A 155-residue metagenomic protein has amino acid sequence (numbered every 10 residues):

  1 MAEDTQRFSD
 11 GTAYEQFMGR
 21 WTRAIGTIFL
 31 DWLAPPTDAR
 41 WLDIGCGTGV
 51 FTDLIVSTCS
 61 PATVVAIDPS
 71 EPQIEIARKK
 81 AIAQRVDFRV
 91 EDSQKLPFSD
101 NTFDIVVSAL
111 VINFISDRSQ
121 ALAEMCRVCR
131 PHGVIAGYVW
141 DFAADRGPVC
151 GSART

Functional and structural regions predicted by a protein language model:
M1-G11: N-terminal, positively charged/glycine-rich alpha-helical extensions of SAM-dependent methyltransferases
R20-A39, L54: Conserved alpha-helix/loop element of class I SAM-dependent methyltransferases that forms part of the SAM/SAH-binding
L33-P35, C59, A81, C129: A generic alpha-to-beta junction signature in SAM-dependent methyltransferases
R40-L96, Q120: Class I SAM-dependent methyltransferase SAM/SAH-binding core
Q94-I105: A short acidic, Gly/Pro-enriched loop at the edge of an enzyme's catalytic core that lines a small-molecule cofactor
D104-R118, D141: A short SAM/SAH-binding and catalytic strip from SAM-dependent methyltransferases
S119-V134: A short glycine-rich, Lys/Arg-flanked "PGG" loop and its adjoining helix->strand segment in the class I
V134-T155: Conserved class I S-adenosyl-L-methionine
